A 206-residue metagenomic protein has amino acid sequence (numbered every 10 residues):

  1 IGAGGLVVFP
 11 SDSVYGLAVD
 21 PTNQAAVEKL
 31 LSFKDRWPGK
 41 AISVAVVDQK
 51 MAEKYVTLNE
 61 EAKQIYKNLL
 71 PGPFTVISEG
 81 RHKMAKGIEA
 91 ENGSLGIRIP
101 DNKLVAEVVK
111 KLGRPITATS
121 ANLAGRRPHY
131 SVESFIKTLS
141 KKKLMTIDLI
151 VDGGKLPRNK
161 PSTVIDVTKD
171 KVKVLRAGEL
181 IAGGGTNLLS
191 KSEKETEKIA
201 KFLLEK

Functional and structural regions predicted by a protein language model:
I1-G4, F202-K206: Glycine-rich phosphate/diphosphate-binding loops that line cofactor/substrate pockets in enzymes
I1-L188: Active-site-adjacent structural elements in enzyme catalytic cores
G178, G183-L204: N-terminal pre-Walker A segment at the start of P-loop NTPase domains
